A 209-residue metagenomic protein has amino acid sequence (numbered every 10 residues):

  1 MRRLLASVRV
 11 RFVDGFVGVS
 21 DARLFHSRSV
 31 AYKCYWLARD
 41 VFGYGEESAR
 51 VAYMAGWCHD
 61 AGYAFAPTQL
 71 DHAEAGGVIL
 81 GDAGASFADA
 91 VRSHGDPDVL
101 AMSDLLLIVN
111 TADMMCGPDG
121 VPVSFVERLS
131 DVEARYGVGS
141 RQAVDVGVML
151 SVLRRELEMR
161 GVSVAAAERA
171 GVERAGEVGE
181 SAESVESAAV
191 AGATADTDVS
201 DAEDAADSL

Functional and structural regions predicted by a protein language model:
M1-R11: Short alpha-helical hairpin
R3, G15-G45, C58, A83-A85 (+1 more regions): Divalent metal-dependent phosphate-bond-processing catalytic cores, especially two-metal-ion Mg2+/Mn2+ enzymes that act
V30, E47-L80, D89-D98: His-Asp-centered metal-binding catalytic motifs of divalent-metal-dependent phosphohydrolases/nucleases
